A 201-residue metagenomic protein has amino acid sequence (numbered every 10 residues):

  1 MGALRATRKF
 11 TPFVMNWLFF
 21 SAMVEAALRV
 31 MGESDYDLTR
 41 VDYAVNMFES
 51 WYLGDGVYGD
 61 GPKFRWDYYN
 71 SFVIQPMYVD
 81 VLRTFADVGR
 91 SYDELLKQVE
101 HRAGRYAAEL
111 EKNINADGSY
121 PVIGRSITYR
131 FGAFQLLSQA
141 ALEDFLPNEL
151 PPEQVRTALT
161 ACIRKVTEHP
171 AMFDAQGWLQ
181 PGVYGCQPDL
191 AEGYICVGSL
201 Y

Functional and structural regions predicted by a protein language model:
M1-A103, E111-S138: Aromatic-lined, polymer-binding surfaces characteristic of secreted/periplasmic polysaccharide-degrading enzymes
A107: Glycine-rich phosphate/ribose-binding loops and adjacent secondary-structure elements that form binding surfaces
A141-Y201: Extended polysaccharide-engagement surfaces of secreted carbohydrate-active enzymes
